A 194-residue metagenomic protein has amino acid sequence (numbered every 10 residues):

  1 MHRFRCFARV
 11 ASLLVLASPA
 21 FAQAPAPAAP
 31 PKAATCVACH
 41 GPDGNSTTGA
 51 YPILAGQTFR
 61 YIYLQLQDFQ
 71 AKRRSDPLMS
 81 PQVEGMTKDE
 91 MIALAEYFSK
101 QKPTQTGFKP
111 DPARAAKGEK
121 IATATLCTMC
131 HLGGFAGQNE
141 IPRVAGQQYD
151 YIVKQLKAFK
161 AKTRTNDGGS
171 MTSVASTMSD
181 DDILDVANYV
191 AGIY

Functional and structural regions predicted by a protein language model:
M1-A11: Bacterial N-terminal signal peptides that target proteins for export
A17-A20: N-terminal signal peptide c-region/cleavage motif recognized by signal peptidases
Q23-N45, T106, P110-G133, Q148: Sequence/structural segment immediately N-terminal to covalent heme-attachment motifs in c-type and related
K32-G41, R60, L64-Q67, I92-E96 (+3 more regions): C-type cytochrome heme c attachment motif
G44-D76, S80-M86, E119, T123 (+3 more regions): Gly/Gly-Pro-rich "capping" loops immediately C-terminal to redox-active cysteine motifs in periplasmic/lumenal
N45-S46, S75, K100-A113, T128 (+4 more regions): Inter-heme linker and motif-flanking segments adjacent to c-type heme-binding CXXCH motifs in c-type cytochromes
E84-T106, D150, S176-Y194: C-terminal capping alpha-helices of c-type cytochrome domains
